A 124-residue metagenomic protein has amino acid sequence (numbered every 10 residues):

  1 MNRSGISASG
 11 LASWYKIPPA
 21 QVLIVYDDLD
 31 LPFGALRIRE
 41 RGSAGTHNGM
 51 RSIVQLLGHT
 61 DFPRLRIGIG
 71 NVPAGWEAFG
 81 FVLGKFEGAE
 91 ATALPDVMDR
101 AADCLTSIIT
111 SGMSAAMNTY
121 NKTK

Functional and structural regions predicted by a protein language model:
M1-R41, M50-L65, V72-E77, G84 (+1 more regions): Nucleotide and nucleotide-moiety/phosphate-recognizing core
A44: Conserved TIR/SEFIR loop-to-helix hotspot centered on a Trp-containing motif with a nearby acidic residue
